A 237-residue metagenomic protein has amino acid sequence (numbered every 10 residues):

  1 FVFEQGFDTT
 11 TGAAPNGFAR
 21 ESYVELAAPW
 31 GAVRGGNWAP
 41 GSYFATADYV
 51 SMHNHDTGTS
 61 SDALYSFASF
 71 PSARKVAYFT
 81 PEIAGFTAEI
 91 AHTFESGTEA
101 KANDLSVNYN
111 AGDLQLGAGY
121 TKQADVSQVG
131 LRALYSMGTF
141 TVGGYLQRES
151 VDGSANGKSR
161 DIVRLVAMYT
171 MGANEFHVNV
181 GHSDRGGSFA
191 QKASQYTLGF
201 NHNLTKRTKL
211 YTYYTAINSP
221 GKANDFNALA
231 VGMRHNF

Functional and structural regions predicted by a protein language model:
F1-F237: Outer-membrane beta-barrel proteins
